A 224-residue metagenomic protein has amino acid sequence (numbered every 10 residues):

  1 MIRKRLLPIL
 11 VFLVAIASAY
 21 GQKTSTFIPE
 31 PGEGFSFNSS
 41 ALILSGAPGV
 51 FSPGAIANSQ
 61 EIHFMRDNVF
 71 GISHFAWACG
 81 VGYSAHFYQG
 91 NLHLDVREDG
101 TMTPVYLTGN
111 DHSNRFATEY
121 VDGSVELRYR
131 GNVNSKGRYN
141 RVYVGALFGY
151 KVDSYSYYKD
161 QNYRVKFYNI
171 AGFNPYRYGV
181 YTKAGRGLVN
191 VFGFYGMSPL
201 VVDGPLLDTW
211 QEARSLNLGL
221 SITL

Functional and structural regions predicted by a protein language model:
M1-F27, S36, L224: Bacterial Sec-dependent N-terminal signal peptides
G21-D67: Short glycine/proline- and aromatic-enriched beta-strand/turn motifs that initiate or cap beta-hairpins
Q22-E33, D67-A76, N132-N140: Short loop/turn motifs that connect adjacent beta-strands in outer-membrane beta-barrel proteins
P29-E33, G54-Q60, S73-F75, A117-G123 (+3 more regions): Residues that define the transmembrane beta-barrel architecture of outer-membrane proteins
S39-S45, V81-Q89, E119, Y129-G131 (+4 more regions): Transmembrane beta-strands of outer-membrane beta-barrel pores
A47-A55, H86-T118, K151-Y181: Extracellular/periplasm-exposed beta-strand and loop segments of Gram-negative cell-envelope proteins, dominated by
I62-N68, V81-Y83, V121-G131, V144-Y150 (+2 more regions): Residues on the lipid-exposed face of transmembrane beta-strands in outer-membrane beta-barrel proteins
N169-L224: Predominantly the C-terminal beta-signal and adjacent terminal strand-loop region of outer-membrane beta-barrel
